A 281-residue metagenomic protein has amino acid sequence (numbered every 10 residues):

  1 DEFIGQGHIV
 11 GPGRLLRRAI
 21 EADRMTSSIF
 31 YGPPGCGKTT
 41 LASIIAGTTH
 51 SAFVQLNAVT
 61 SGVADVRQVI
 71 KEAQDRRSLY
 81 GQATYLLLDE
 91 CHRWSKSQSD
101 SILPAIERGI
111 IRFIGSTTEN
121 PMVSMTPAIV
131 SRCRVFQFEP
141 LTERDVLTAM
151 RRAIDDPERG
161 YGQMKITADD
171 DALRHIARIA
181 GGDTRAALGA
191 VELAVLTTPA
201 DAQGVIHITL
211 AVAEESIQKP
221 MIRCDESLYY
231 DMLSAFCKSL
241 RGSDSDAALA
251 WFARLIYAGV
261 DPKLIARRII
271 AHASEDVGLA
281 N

Functional and structural regions predicted by a protein language model:
H8-R14, A52-Y85, K96: Short glycine-rich substrate-engagement loop in P-loop NTPases that contacts/grips substrate
R17-E21, L88, H92-S131: Conserved catalytic/switch belt of AAA+ P-loop NTPases
R18-N57, K71-Q74, L103-R108, A271-E275: Walker A/P-loop
T26, L79-Y85, R108-I114, T126 (+2 more regions): Loop/turn-to-beta-strand initiation segments
N57-V59, R134-L147: Conserved AAA+ ATPase "SRH/arginine-finger" region at the nucleotide-binding site
R132, F136, T148-Q163, L196-T197: Conserved AAA+ ATPase "sensor/coupling" helix adjacent to the nucleotide-binding pocket
R174-I179, R185-A200, A211-E215, S234-K238 (+2 more regions): C-terminal helical "lid" of AAA+/P-loop NTPase domains
G242-N281: Terminal-proximal interaction/regulatory segments of ATP-powered molecular machines
